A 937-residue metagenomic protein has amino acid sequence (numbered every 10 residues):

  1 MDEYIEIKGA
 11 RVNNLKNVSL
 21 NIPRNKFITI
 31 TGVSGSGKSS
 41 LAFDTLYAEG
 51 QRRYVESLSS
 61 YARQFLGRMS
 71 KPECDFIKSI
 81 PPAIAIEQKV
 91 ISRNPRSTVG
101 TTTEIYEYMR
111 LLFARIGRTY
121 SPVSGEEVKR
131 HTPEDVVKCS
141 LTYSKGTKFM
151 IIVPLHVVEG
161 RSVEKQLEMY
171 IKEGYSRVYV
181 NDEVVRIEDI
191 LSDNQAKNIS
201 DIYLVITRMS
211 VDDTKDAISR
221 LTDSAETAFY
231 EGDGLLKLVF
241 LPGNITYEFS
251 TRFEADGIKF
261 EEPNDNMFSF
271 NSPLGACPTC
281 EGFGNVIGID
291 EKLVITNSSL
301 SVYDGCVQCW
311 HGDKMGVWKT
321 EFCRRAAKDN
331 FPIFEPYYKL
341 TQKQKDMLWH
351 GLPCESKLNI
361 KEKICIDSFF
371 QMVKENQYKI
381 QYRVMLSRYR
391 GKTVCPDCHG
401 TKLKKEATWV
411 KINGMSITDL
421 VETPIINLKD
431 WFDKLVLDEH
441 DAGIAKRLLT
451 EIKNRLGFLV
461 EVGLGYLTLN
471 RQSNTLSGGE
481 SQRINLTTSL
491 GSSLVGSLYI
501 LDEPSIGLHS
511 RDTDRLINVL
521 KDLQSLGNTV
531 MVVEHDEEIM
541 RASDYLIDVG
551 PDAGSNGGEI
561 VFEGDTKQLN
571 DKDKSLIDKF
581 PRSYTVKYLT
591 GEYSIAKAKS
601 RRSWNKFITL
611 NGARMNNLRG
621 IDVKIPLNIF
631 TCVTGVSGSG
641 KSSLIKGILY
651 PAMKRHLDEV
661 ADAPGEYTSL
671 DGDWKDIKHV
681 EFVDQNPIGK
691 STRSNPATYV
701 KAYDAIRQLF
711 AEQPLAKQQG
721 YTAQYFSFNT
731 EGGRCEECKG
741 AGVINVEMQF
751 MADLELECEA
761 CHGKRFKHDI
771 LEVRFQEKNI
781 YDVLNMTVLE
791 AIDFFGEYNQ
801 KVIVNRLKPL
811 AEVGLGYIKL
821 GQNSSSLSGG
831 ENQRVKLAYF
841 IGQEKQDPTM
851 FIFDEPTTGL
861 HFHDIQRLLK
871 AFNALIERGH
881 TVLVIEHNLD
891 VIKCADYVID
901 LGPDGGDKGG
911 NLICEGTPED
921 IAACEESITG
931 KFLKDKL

Functional and structural regions predicted by a protein language model:
M1-L937: Conserved phosphate-binding elements of NTP-dependent enzyme cores
